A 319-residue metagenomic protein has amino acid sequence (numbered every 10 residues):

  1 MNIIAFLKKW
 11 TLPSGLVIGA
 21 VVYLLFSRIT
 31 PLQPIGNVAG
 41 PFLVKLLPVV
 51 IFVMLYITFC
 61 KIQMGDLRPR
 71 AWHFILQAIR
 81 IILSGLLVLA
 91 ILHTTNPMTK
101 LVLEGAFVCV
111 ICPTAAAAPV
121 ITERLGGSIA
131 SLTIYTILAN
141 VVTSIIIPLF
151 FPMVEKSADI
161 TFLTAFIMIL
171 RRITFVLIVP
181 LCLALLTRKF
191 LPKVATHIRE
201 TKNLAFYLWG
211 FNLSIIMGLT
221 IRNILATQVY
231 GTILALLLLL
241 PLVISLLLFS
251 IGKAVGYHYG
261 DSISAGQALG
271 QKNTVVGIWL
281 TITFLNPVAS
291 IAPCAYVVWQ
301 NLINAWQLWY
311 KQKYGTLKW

Functional and structural regions predicted by a protein language model:
M1-W319: Alpha-helical transmembrane segments of multi-pass small-molecule/ion transporters
